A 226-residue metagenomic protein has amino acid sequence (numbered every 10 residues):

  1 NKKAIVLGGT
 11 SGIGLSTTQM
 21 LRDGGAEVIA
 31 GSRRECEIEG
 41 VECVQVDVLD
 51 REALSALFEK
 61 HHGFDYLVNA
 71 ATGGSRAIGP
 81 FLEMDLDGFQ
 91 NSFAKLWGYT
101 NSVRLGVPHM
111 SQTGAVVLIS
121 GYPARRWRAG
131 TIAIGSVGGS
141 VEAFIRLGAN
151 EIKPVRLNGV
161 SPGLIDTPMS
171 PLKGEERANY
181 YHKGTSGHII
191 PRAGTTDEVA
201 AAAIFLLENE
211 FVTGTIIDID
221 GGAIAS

Functional and structural regions predicted by a protein language model:
T10, G14-Q19: N-terminal Rossmann NAD(P)H-binding glycine-rich loop of SDR-like oxidoreductase domains
I38-E52: Rossmann-fold cofactor-recognition segment
L49-G63: Conserved Rossmann-fold cofactor-binding substructure of NAD(P)-dependent oxidoreductases
V68-I78, G221-G222: Conserved NAD(P)H cofactor-binding loop of Rossmann-fold oxidoreductase domains
P80, M84-S102, T113-K153, L164-I165: Catalytic loop of short-chain dehydrogenase/reductase
E142, E151-D166, V212-I219: Conserved Rossmann-fold SDR core element
L164-G187: A glycine/serine/threonine-rich, flexible loop-to-helix segment that serves as the NAD(P) cofactor-binding "lid"
T195-I219: C-terminal substrate-recognition "lid" of short-chain dehydrogenase/reductases
